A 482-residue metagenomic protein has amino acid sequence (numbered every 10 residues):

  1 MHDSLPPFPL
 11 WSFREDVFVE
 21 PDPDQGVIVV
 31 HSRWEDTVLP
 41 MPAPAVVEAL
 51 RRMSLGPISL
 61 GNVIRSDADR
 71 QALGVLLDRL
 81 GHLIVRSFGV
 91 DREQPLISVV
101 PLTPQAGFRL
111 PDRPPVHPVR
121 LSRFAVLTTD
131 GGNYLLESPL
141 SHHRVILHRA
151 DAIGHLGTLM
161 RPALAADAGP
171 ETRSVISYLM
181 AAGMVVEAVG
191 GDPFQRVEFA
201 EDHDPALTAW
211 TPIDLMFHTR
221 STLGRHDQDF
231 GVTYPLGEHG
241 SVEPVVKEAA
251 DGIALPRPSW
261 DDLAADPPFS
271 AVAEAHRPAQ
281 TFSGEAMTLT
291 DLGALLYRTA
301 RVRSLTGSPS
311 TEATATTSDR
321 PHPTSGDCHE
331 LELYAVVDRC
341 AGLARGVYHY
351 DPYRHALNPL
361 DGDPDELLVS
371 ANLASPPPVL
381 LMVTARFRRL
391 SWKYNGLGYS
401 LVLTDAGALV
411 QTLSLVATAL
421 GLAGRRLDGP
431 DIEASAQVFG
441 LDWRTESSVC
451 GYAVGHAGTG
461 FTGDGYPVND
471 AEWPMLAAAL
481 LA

Functional and structural regions predicted by a protein language model:
M1-D261, R303, T418-L420, N469: Long, charge-rich, low-complexity alpha-helical segments
M160, R277-A286, W392-L403: Short histidine-centered catalytic/ligand-binding loop motif
D202-P377, P474-A482: N-terminal amphipathic, basic helical "cap/leader" segment at the start of enzyme domains
L295, L333, L381-V383, F387-L390 (+1 more regions): Small-aliphatic-rich amphipathic alpha-helix that forms the alpha element of a beta-alpha
V347-H349, L380, G451-A453: Conserved hydrophobic/aromatic beta-strand scaffold that supports enzyme active sites
Q437-R444: Short proline/glycine-enriched turn/loop segments at secondary-structure junctions
S447-A482: C-terminal helix-cap and adjacent tail motif
